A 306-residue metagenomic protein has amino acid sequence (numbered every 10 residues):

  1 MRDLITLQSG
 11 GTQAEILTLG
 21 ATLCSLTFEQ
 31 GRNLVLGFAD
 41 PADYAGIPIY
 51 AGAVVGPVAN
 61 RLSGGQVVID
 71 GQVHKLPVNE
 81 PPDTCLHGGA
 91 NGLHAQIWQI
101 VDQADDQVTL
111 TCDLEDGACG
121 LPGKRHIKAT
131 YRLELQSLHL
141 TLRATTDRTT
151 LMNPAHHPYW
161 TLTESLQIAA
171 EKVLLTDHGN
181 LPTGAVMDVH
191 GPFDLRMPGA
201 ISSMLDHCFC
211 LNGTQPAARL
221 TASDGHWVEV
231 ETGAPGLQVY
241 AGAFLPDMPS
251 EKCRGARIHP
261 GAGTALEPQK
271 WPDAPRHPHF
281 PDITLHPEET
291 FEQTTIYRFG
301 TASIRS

Functional and structural regions predicted by a protein language model:
M1-S306: An exposed, glycine/acidic-rich loop-and-rim segment of catalytic or binding clefts
